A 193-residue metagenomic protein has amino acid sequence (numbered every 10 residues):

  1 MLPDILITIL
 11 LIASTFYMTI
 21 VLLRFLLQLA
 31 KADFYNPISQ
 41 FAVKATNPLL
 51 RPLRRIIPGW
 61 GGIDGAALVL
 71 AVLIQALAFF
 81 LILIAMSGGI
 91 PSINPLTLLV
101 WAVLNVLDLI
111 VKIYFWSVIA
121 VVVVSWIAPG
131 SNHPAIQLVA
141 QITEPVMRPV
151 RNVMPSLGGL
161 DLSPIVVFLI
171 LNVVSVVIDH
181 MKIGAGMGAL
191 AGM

Functional and structural regions predicted by a protein language model:
M1-M193: Selective transmembrane helix interface/packing segments
